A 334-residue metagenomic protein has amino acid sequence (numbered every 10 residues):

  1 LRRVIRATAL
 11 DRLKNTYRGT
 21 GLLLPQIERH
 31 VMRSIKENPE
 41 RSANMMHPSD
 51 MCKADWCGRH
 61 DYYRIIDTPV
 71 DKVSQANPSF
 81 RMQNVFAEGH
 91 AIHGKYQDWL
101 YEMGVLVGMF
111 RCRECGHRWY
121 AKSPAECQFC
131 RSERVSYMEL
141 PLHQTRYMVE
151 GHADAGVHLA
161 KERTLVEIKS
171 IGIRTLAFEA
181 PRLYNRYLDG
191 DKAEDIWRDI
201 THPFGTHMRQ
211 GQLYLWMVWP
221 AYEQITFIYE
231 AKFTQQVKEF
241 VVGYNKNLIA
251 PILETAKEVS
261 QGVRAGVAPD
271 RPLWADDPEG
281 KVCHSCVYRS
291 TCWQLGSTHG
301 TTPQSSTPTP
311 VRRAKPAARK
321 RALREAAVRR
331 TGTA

Functional and structural regions predicted by a protein language model:
L1-L165, G172-D189, G205, A314 (+1 more regions): Metal-dependent nuclease catalytic cores that hydrolyze phosphodiester bonds in DNA/RNA, characterized by
R2-D11, P124, F178, L188 (+4 more regions): Metal-dependent nuclease catalytic regions and adjoining charged, substrate-binding loops involved in nucleic-acid end
I66-D67, S170, C292, T298: A broadly conserved detector of short glycine/acidic/proline-rich loop/turn motifs that flank catalytic sites and bind
E102-V105, I171, M217-Q224: Alpha-helix capping at helix-to-loop junctions
I168-S170, Y229: Residue-level recognition of conserved beta-strand positions in structured domain cores
